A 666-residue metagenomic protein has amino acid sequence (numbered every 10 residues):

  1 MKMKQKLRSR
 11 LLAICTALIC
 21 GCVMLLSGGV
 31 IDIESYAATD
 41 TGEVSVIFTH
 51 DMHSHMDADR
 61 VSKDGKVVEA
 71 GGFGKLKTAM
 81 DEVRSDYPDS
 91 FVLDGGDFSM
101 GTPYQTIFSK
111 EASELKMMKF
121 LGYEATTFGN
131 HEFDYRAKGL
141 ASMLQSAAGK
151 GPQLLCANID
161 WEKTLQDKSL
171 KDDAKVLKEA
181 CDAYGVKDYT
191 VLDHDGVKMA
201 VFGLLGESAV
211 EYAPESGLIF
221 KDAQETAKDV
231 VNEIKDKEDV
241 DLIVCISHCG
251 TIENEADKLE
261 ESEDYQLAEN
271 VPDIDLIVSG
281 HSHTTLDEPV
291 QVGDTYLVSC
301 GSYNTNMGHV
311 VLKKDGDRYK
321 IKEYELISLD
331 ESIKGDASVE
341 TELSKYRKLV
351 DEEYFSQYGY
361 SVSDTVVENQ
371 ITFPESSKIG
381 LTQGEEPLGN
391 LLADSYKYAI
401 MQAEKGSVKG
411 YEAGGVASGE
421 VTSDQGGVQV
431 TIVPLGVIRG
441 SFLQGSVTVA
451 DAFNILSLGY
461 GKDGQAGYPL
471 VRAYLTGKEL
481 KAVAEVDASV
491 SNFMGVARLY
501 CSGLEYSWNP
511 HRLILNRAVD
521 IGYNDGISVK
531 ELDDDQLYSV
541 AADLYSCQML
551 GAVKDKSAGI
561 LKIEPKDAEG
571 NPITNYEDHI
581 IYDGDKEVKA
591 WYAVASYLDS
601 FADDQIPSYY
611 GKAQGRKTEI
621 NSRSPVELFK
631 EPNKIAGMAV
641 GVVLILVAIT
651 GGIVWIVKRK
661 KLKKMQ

Functional and structural regions predicted by a protein language model:
M1-L7, K661-Q666: N-terminal Lys/Arg-rich, disordered targeting/topogenic segments
M3-L18: Bacterial N-terminal signal peptides that target proteins for export
R10, I14, D32-E34, V197 (+1 more regions): Short, intrinsically disordered, low-complexity terminal segments
C15-S27: Bacterial N-terminal signal peptides
L25-D40: Sec-dependent signal peptide cleavage junction
Y36-S332, L391-S395, Y474, S491: Acidic, metal/ion-coordinating pockets
D40-F48, H55-A58, S62-A79, S85 (+4 more regions): Catalytic centers of hydrolytic enzymes
